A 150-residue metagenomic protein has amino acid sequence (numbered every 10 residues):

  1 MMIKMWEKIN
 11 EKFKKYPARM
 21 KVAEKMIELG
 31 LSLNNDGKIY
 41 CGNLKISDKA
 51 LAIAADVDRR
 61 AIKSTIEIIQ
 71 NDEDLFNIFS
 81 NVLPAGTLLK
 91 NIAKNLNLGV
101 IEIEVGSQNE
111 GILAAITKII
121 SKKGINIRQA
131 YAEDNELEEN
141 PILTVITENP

Functional and structural regions predicted by a protein language model:
I3-K38, E67-P150: A conserved regulatory-domain signal marking ACT and ACT-like small-molecule sensing domains and adjacent regulatory
D48: Helix-turn-helix DNA-binding elements, focusing on the entry/boundary residues of the two helices that contact DNA
L51-A52: Short alpha-helical "recognition helix" segments of helix-turn-helix
